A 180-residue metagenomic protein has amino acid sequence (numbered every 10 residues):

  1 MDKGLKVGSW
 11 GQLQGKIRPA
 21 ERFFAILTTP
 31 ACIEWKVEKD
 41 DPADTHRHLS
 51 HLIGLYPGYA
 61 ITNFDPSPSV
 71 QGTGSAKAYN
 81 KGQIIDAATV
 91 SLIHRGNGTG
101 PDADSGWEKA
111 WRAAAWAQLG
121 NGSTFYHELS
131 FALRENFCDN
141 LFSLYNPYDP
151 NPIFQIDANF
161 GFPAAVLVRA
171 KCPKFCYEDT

Functional and structural regions predicted by a protein language model:
M1-D179: Active-site core of glycosidic bond-cleaving carbohydrate-active enzymes
